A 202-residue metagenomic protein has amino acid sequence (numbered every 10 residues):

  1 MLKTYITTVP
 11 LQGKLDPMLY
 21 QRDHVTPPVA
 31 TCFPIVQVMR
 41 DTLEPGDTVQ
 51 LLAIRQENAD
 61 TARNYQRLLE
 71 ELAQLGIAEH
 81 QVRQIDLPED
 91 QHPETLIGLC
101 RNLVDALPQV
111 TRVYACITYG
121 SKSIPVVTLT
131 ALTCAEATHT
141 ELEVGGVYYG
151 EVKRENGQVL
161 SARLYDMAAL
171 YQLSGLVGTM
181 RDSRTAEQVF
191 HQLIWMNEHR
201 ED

Functional and structural regions predicted by a protein language model:
M1-R112, T133-D202: Long, low-complexity, Lys/Arg-enriched
A115: Detector for conserved single-position "signature" residues within domains
K122-E136: Short Gly/Thr/Asp-enriched flexible loops that form oxyanion-binding sites at enzyme active sites
